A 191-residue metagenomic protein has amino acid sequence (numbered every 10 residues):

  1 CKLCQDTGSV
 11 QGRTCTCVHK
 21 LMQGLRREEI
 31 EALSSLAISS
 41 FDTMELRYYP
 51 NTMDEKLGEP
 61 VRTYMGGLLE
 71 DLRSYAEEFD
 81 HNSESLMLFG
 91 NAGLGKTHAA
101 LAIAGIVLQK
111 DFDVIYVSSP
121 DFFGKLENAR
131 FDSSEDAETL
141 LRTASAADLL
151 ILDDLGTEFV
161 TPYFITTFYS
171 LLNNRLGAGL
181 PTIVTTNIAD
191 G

Functional and structural regions predicted by a protein language model:
C1-S39: Interdomain "pre-motor" coupling segment immediately N-terminal to P-loop NTPase/helicase cores
F41-L86: Pre-Walker A (pre-P-loop) alpha-helix and adjacent loop at the N terminus of AAA/AAA+ ATPase modules, a conserved
E78-H81, V107-Q109, R142-S145, N173-A178: Conserved catalytic network of the ASCE P-loop NTPase/AAA+ motor domain
N82-A100: Walker A/P-loop nucleotide-binding motif
E84, F112-D113, A146-L149, A178-V184: Loop/turn-to-beta-strand initiation segments
A104, F122-A129, L155-G191: Replace "adjacent to P-loop NTPase cores in ATP/GTP-dependent enzymes" with "adjacent to NTP-binding cores
V107-L149: AAA+/P-loop NTPase substrate/partner-engagement loops
